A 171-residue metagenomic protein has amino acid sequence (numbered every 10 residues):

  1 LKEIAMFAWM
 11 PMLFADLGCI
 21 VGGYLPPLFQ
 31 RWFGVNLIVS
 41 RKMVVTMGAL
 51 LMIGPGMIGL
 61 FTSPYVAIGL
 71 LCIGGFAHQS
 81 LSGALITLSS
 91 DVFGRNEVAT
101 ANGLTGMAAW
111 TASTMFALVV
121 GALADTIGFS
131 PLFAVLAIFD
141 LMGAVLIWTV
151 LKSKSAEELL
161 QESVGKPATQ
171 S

Functional and structural regions predicted by a protein language model:
L1-F14, S40-K42, T100-L104: Loop-to-transmembrane helix entry
I4-Q30: Transmembrane alpha-helices of Major Facilitator/SLC transporters
W9-L13, C72, F76, G103-T111: Transmembrane alpha-helical cores of Major Facilitator Superfamily
C19, S90-T126: A late C-terminal transmembrane helix in Major Facilitator Superfamily
L25-P26, Q30, V120-G128: Interfacial helix-cap and linker-helix signal at transmembrane-aqueous boundaries of multi-pass secondary transporters
R31, V35-L37, L151-S171: Intrinsic disorder in cytosolic terminal tails and internal cytosolic loops of multi-pass membrane transporters
I38-L85: C-terminal transmembrane helical hairpin of 12-TM major facilitator-type secondary transporters
S40-M43, A122-F139: A membrane-interface helix-boundary motif in multi-pass transporters
